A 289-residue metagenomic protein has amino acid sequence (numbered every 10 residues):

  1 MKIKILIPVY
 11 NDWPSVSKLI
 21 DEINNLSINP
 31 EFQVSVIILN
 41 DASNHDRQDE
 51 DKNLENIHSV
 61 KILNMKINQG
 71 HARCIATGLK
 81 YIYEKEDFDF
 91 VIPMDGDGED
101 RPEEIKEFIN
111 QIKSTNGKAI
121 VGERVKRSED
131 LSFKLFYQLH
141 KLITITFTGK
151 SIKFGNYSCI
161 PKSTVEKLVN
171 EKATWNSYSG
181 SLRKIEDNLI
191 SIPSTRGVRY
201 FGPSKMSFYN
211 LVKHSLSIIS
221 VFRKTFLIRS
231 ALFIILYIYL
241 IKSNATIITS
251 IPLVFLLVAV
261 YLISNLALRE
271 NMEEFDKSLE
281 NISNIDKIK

Functional and structural regions predicted by a protein language model:
K2-P8, I23, V34-L39: Hydrophobic targeting segments
D12-S15, S43, R101: Donor nucleotide-sugar binding loop of glycosyltransferases
D12-S27: Short, well-formed alpha-helical segments that are part of the catalytic scaffolds of diverse glycosyltransferases
F32-S43, L63-M65: Short beta-strand/loop segment that forms part of the nucleotide-sugar
N40-E50, G98-E99: A conserved acidic beta->alpha catalytic loop
M65-Y81, F90-P93, E99-N176, V198-G202: Acceptor/aglycone-binding surface of glycosyltransferases and processive sugar-polymer synthases
I112, S163-T225: Catalytic donor/gating beta->alpha subdomain of glycosyltransferases that bind UDP-sugars
L227-K289: Membrane-embedded multi-pass helical conduit in multi-pass membrane proteins, especially envelope-biosynthetic
